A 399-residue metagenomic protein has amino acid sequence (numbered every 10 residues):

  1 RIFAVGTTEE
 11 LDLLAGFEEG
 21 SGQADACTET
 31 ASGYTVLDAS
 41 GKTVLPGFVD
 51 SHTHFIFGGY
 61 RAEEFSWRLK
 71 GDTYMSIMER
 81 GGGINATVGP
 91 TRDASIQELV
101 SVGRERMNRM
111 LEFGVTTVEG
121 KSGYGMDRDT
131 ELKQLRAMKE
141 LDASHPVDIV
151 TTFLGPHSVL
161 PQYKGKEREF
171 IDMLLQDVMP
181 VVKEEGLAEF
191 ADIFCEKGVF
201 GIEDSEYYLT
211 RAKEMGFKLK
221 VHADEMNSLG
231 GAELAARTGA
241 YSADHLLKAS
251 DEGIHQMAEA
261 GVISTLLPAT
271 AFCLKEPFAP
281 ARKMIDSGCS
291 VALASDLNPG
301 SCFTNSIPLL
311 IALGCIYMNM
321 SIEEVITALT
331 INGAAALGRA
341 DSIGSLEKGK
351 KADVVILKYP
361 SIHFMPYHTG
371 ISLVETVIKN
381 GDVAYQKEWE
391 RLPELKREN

Functional and structural regions predicted by a protein language model:
R1-V44: Histidine-rich, glycine-flanked metal-binding segment
Y34-D38, T151, V377: Conserved beta-strand scaffold positions in the cores of enzyme catalytic domains, especially in NTP/NDP-utilizing
G41, H52, F65, G114 (+11 more regions): Divalent metal-coordination and catalytic microenvironments
K42-E64: Di-metal (Zn2+ and/or Mg2+/Mn2+) metal-binding site signature of metallo-dependent hydrolases with the MBL/beta-CASP
G82-G103, N108-R109, T116-G230: Metal-coordinating catalytic core of metallo-dependent amide/deamination hydrolases
F170-D177, V181-G186, G201-D286, T304: Catalytic core of soluble alpha/beta enzymes
E214-L219, R237-T238, K275-Y359: His/Asp/Glu-enriched, well-ordered alpha-helical/loop segment that forms or immediately abuts the divalent-metal
L329-I331, K351-L395, N399: C-terminal cap of metal-dependent C-N hydrolases
